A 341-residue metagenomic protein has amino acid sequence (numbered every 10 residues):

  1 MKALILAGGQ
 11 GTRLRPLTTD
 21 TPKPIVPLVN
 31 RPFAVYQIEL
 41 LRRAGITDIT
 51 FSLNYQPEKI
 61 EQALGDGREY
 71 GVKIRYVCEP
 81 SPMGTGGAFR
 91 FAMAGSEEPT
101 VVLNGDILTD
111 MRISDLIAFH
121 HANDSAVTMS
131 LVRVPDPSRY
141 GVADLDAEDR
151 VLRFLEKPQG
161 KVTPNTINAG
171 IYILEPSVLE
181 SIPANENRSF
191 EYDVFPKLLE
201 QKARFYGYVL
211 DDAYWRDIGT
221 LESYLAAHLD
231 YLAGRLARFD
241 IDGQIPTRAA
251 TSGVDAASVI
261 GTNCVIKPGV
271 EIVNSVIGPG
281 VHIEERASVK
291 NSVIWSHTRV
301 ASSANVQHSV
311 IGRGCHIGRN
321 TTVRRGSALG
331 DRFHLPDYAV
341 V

Functional and structural regions predicted by a protein language model:
M1-E61: N-terminal glycine-rich phosphate-binding loop and ensuing alpha1 helix
I25, V142-L145, F195, G207: A structural signal for short hydrophobic beta-strand segments in well-ordered beta-sheet cores
T50-N54, S130-L131, V310: Short internal beta-strands
E61-Q62, G67-A147, S181: Conserved beta-loop-beta/alpha segment of the NTase-like Rossmann-fold superfamily that binds/positions NTPs
T100-V101, L108, S114-H121, P135-P137 (+1 more regions): Catalytic-core segments of class I nucleotidyltransferases/pyrophosphorylases that form NMP-activated intermediates
L199-S288: Extended, small-residue-rich solenoid/repeat segments and analogous flexible loops that form exposed scaffolds
A250, D255-A256, G261-T262, K267-P268 (+12 more regions): Left-handed beta-helix
